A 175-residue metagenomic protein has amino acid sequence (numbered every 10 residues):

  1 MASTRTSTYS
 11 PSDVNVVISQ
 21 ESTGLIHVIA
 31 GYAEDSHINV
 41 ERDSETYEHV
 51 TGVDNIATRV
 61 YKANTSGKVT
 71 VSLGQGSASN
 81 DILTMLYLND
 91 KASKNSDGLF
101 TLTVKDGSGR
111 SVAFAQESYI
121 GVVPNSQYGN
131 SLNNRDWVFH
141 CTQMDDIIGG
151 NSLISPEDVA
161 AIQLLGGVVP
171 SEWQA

Functional and structural regions predicted by a protein language model:
A2-G76, S118-D136, D146, L164 (+2 more regions): Solvent-exposed edge beta-strands and adjacent loop segments that serve as assembly or binding interfaces
S19-T23, G107-G109, P156: Short strand-coil-strand connectors
L73-Y87: Short, conserved turn/kink motifs that form compact alpha/beta structural patches or helix kinks used as
L83-A92, Q116-Y119, L153-P156: "Short basic amphipathic alpha-helical interaction patches in structured regions
M85-A113: Short, acidic/charged, Gly/Pro-enriched secondary-structure junctions
S93-L102, E157-A175: Short, cationic low-complexity segments
T142-G149: Hydrophobic lipid-interacting interfaces of membrane-associated proteins
